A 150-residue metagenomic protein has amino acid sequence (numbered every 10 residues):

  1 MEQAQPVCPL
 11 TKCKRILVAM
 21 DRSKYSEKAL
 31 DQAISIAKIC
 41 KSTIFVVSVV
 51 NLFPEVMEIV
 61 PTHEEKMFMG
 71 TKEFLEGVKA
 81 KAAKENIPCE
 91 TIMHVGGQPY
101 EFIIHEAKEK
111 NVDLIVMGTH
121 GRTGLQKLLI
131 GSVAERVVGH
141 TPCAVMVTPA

Functional and structural regions predicted by a protein language model:
M1-P6, H105-A150: Gly/Ser-rich helix-loop-strand patches that form or flank binding pockets for ribonucleotide-derived cofactors
M1-V7, T11, A83-I115: Structural beta-alpha unit
P6-V60, K81-E90: Small/aliphatic-rich secondary-structure junction motif
A29, T71-F74, P99, V133: Hydrophobic alpha-helical membrane-association signature
A33, V78, I103, V137: Aromatic/hydrophobic pocket-lining residues that form π-stacking "cages" and hydrophobic walls in ligand
S48, M93-V95, P149: Residue-level recognition of beta-strand->loop/alpha-helix junctions
T62-E73: A short acidic, glycine-rich active-site loop that binds or catalyzes chemistry on phosphate/adenosine moieties
